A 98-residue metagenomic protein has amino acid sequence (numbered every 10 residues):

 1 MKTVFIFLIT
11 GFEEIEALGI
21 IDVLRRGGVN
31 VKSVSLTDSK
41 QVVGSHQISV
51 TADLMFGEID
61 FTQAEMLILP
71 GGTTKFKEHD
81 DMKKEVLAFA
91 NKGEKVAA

Functional and structural regions predicted by a protein language model:
M1-V96: Extended, subdomain-level signal for the structured scaffold at the beginning of enzyme domains
